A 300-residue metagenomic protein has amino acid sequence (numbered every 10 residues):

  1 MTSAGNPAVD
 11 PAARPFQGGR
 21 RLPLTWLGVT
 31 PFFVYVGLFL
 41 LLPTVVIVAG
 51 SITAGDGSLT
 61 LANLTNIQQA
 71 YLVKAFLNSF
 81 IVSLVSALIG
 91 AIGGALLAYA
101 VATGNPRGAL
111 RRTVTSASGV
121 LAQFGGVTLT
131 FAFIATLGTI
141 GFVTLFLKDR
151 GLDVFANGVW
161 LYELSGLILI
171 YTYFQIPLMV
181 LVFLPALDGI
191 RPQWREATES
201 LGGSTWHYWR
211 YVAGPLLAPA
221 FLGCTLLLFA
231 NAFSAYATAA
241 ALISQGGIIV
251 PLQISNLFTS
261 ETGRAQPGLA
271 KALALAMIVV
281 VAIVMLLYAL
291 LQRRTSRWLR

Functional and structural regions predicted by a protein language model:
T2-P11, F16, W26-G28, V46 (+5 more regions): C-terminal transmembrane helix and the adjacent membrane-cytosol boundary/short C-terminal tail of inner/organellar
N6, F33-V73, G141, K148 (+2 more regions): Short membrane-interfacial helix/loop motifs at transmembrane-helix boundaries
R14, G19-L22, L64-Y71, A240-L290 (+1 more regions): Interhelical loop and adjacent transmembrane-helix boundary motif in polytopic membrane transport permeases
G18, L61, T130-T172, W206 (+1 more regions): Membrane-interfacial helix termini and adjacent extracytoplasmic/periplasmic loops of multi-pass transporters
P31-F39, M179-L184, R191-P192, G203-A235: Transmembrane alpha-helices
P43-I47, M179-V180, A220-N256: Non-cytoplasmic
V85-S118, F131, A135, A289-R293: Transmembrane-helix boundary motif in ABC transporter permease subunits
F155-E199, T225: Membrane-cytosol interface at the C-terminal ends of specific transmembrane alpha-helices in multi-pass membrane
